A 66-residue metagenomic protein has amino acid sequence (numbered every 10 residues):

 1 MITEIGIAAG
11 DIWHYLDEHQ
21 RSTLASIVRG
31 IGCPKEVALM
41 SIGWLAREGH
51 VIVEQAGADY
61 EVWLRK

Functional and structural regions predicted by a protein language model:
I2-A9, T23, V53-K66: Short, cationic-aromatic polyanion-contact patches
E4-G30: Short amphipathic alpha-helical interface segments
D17, L45, W63-K66: Non-catalytic effector/regulatory segments
I27, L39, A56-G57: Short loop/turn and capping residues at structural boundaries
C33-W44: Short amphipathic alpha-helical interaction segments
G49: Glycine-centered, phosphate/nucleic-acid-interacting loop/turn motifs that mediate DNA/RNA or nucleotide
